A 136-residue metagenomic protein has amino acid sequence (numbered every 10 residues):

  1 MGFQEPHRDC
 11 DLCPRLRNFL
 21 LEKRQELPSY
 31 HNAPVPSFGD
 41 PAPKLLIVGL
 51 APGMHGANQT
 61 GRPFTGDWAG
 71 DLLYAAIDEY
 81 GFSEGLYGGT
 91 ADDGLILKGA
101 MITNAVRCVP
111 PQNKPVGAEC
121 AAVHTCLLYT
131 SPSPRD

Functional and structural regions predicted by a protein language model:
M1-D78, T90-D92: Active-site and ligand/interface coordination hotspots across diverse enzymes and nucleic-acid-associated assemblies
P52, R107, D136: Short, glycine/acidic-enriched loop or turn micro-motifs at the edges of active sites
N58-F64, P110-C120: Short histidine-centered catalytic/ligand-binding loop motif
L72-G117: Short, surface-exposed acidic-centric catalytic microdomains
V123: Aromatic/hydrophobic pocket-lining residues that form the small-molecule binding cavity in soluble enzyme cores
C126: Carbohydrate-associated surface elements
Y129-D136: Conserved small/polar residues in nucleotide/adenosyl-binding loops
